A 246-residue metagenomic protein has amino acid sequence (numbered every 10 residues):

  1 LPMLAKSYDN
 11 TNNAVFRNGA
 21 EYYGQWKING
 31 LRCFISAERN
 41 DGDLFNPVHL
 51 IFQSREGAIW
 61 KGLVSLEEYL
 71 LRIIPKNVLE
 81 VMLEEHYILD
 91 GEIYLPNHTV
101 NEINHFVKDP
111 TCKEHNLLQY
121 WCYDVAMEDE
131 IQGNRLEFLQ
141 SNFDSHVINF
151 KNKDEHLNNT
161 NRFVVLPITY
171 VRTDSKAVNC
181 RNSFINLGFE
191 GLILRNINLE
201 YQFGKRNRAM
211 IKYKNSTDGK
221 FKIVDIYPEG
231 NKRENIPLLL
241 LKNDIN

Functional and structural regions predicted by a protein language model:
L1, I168-T217: Amphipathic alpha-helical
L1-N18: Phosphate/adenylate-binding "loop-and-lid" substructures adjacent to NTP/NAD/dNTP-binding pockets in NTP-dependent
A14-N158: Covalent nucleotidyltransferase
G91-L95, C122-M127, P167-Y170, N196-N198 (+2 more regions): Short, structured patches in soluble enzyme cores that scaffold and shape functional sites
S216-N231: Structural detector for short beta-strands of small beta-barrel domains
R233-L240: Short aromatic-glycine-enriched beta-strand elements
